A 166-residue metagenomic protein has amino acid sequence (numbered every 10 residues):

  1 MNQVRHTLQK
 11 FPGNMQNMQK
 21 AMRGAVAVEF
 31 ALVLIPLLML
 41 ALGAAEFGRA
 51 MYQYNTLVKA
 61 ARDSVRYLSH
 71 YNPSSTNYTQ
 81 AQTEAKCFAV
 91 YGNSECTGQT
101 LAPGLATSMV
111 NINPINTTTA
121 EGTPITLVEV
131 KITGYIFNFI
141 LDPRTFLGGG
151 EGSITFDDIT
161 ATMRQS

Functional and structural regions predicted by a protein language model:
N2-C87: Alpha-helical assembly-interface signal, strongest on the long, hydrophobic N-terminal helix that forms
N2-H6, R62-S166: Short, conserved structural patches
